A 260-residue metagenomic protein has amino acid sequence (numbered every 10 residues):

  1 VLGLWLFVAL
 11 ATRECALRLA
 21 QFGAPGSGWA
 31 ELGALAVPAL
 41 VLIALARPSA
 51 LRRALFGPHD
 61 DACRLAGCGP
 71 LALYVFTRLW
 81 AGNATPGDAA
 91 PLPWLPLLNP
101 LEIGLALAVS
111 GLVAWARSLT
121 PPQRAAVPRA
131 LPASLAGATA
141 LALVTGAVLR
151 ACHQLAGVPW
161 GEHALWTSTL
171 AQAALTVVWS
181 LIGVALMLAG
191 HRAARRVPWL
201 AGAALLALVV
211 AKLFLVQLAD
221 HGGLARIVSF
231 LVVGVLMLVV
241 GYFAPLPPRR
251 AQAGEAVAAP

Functional and structural regions predicted by a protein language model:
V1-P260: Alpha-helical transmembrane segments of multi-pass membrane proteins
